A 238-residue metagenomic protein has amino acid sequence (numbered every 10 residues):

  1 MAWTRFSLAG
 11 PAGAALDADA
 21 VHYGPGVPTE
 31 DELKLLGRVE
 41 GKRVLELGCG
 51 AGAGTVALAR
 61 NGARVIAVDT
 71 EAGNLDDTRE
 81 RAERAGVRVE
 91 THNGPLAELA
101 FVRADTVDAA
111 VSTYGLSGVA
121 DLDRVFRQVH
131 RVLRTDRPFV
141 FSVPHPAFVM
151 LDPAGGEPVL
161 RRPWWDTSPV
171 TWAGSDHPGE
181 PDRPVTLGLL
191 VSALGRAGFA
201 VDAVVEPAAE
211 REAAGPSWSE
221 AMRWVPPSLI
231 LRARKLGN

Functional and structural regions predicted by a protein language model:
A15-K42: Conserved alpha-helix/loop element of class I SAM-dependent methyltransferases that forms part of the SAM/SAH-binding
R43-E98: Class I SAM-dependent methyltransferase SAM/SAH-binding core
A97, F101-A109: A short acidic, Gly/Pro-enriched loop at the edge of an enzyme's catalytic core that lines a small-molecule cofactor
D108-D123: A short SAM/SAH-binding and catalytic strip from SAM-dependent methyltransferases
D123-P138: A short glycine-rich, Lys/Arg-flanked "PGG" loop and its adjoining helix->strand segment in the class I
P138-T171: Conserved class I S-adenosyl-L-methionine
V143, A147, G174-G188: Acceptor-substrate binding/catalytic loop of class I
E180-V204: Short alpha-helix
